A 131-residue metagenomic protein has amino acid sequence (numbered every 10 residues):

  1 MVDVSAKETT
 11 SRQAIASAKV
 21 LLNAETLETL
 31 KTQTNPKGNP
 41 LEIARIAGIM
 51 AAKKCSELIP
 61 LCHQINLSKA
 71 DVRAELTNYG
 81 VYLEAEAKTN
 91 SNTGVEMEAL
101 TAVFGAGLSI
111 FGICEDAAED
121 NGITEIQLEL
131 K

Functional and structural regions predicted by a protein language model:
M1-L41, I46-I59, H63, K69 (+1 more regions): C-terminal binding/interaction regions
